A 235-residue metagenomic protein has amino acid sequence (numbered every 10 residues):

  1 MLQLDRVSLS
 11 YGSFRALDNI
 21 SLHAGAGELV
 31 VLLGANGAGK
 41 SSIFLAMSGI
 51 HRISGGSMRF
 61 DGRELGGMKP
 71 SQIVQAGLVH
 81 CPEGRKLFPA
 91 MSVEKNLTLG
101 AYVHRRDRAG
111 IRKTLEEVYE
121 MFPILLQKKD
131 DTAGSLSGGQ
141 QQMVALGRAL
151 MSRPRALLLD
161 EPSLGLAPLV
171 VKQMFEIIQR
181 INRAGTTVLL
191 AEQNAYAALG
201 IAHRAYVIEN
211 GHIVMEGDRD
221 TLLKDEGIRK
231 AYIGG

Functional and structural regions predicted by a protein language model:
G12, V30, M68, V93-K113 (+2 more regions): ABC-type ATPase nucleotide-binding domains, specifically the catalytic core motifs of the NBD
L33-A35: The feature captures the beta-strand-to-loop junction immediately N-terminal to the Walker
S48: Helix-to-loop junction immediately C-terminal to a conserved catalytic motif
G56-E64, A76, G110-L115: Conserved ABC transporter NBD signature motif
T132-L136: Conserved ABC ATPase signature
A149-L150: ABC ATPase C-loop
